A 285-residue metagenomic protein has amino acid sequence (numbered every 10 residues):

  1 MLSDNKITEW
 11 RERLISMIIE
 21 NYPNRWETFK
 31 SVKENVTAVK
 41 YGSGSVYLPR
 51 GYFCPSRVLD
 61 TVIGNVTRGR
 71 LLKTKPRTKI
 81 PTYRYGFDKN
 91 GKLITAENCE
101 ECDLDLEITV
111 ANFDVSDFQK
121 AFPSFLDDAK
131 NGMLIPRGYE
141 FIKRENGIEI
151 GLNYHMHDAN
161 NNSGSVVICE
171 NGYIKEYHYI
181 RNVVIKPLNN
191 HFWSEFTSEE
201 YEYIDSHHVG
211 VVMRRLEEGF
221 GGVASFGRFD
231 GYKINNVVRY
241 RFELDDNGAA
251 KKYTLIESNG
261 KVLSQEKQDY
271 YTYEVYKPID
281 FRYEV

Functional and structural regions predicted by a protein language model:
M1-V285: Buried hydrophobic residues that stabilize the cores of well-folded domains
